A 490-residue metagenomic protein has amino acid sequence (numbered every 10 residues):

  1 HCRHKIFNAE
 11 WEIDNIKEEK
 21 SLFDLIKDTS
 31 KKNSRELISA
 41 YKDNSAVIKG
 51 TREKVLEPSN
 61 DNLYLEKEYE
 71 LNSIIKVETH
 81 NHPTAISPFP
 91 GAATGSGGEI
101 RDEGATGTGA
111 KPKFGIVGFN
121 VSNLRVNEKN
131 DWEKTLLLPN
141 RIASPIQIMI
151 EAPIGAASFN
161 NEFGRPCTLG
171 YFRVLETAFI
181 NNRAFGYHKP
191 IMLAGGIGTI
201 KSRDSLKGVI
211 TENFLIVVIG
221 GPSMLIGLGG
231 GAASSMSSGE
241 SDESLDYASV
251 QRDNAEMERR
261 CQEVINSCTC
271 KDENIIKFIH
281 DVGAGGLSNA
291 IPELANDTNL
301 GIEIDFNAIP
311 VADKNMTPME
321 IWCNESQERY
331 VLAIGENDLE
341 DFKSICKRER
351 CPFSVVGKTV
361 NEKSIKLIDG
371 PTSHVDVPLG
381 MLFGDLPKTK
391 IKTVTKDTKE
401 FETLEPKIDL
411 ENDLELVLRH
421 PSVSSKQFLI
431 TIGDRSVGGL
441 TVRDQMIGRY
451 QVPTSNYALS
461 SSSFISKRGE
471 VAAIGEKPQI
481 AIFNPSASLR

Functional and structural regions predicted by a protein language model:
H1-R490: Glycine/proline-enriched, intrinsically flexible loops and inter-domain linkers
